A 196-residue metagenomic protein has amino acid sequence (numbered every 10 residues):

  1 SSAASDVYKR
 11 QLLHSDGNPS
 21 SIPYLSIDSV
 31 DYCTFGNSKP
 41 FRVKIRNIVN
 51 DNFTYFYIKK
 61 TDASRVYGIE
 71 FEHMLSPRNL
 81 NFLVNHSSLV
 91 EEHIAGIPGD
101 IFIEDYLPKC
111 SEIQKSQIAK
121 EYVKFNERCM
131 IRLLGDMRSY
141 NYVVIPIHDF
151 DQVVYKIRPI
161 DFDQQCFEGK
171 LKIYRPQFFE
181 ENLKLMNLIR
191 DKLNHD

Functional and structural regions predicted by a protein language model:
S1-S2: An acidic, glycine-rich, mixed-charge low-complexity segment common to nucleic-acid enzymes
D6-P98: Conserved ATP-binding subdomain of kinase catalytic cores across diverse folds
R42-V43, Y122-F167: Active-site acidic catalytic loop and adjacent metal/ATP-binding pocket of ATP-dependent phosphoryl transfer enzymes
T54-F56, I103-Q114, V143-D149, D163: Short helix/strand-bridging catalytic loops that position acidic/His residues to coordinate divalent metals and engage
T61-R78, Y106-Y140: Conserved kinase catalytic-core helix
Y67-E70, I101-F102, G169-L171: A short, polar/proline- and glycine-enriched secondary-structure boundary/capping micro-motif
E91, F102-P108, M137, D191-K192: A general structural signal for short secondary-structure boundary/capping elements
D149-D196: C-terminal catalytic region of ATP-dependent kinase domains
